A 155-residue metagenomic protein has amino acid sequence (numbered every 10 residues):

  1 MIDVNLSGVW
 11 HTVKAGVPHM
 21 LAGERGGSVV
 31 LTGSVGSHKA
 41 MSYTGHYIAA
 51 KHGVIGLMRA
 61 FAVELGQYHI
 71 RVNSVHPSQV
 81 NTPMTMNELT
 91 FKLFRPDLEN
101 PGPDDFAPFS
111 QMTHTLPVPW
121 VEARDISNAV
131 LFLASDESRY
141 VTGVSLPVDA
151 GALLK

Functional and structural regions predicted by a protein language model:
M1-W10, V30, V54: Catalytic Tyr-X3-Lys loop
V4-E24, A62-V63, S135: Amphipathic alpha-helical dimer-interface segment in Rossmann-like NAD(P)H-dependent oxidoreductases
V13, A50, M58: Active-site helix of classical SDR
S34: Residue(s) in the substrate-gating loop at a strand-loop-helix junction that position the organic substrate next
K39, V130-L131, T142-K155: Short C-terminal tail/terminal secondary-structure segment of NAD(P)H-dependent dehydrogenase/reductase domains
A40-I48, A60, E88: Active-site loop-to-helix junction immediately N-terminal to the catalytic Tyr of the SDR YXXXK motif in Rossmann-fold
G66, R71, V141-G143: Short, small/polar-rich loop/turn modules that mediate ligand/substrate recognition or access, typified
P103, H114-I126: A conserved structural motif in NAD(P)-dependent oxidoreductases
